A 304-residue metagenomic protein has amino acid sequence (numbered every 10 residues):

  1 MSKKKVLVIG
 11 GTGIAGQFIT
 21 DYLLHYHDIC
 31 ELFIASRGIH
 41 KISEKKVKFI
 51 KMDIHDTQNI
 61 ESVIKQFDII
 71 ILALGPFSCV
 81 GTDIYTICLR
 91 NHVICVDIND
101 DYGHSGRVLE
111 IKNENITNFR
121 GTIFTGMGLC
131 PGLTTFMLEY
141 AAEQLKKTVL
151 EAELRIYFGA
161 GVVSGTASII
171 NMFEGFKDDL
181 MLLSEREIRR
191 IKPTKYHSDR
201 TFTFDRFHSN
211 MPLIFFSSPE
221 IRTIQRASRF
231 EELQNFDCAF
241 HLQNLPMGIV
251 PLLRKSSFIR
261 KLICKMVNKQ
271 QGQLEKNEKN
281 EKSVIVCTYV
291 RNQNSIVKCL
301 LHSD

Functional and structural regions predicted by a protein language model:
V6-Y26: N-terminal Rossmann NAD(P)H-binding glycine-rich loop of SDR-like oxidoreductase domains
G16, E143-D304: C-terminal catalytic/substrate-binding lobe primarily of soluble NAD(P)-dependent oxidoreductases
I29, R90-V93, N118-G121: A short helix->loop->beta-strand "cap" motif at the edges of active sites that frequently abuts
A35-I39, I54: N-terminal Rossmann-fold cofactor-binding loop
D53-F67, P76: Conserved Rossmann-fold cofactor-binding substructure of NAD(P)-dependent oxidoreductases
F67-A73, C95-V96: N-terminal Rossmann-like NAD(P) cofactor-binding module of classical short-chain dehydrogenase/reductase
P76, I87-S105: ADP-ribose/adenylate-binding Rossmann-like module
N99-G121: Rossmann-fold NAD(P)-binding glycine/threonine-rich loop
